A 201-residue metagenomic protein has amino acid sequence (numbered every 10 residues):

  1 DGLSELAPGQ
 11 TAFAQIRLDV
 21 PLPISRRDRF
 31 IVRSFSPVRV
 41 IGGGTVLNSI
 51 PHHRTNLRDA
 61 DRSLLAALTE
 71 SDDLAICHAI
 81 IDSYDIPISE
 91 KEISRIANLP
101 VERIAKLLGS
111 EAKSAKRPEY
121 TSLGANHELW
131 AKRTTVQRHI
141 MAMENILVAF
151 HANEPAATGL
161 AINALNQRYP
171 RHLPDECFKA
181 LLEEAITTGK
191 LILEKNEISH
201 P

Functional and structural regions predicted by a protein language model:
D1-P201: C-terminal effector modules of nucleic-acid-centric enzymes and ribosome-associated factors
